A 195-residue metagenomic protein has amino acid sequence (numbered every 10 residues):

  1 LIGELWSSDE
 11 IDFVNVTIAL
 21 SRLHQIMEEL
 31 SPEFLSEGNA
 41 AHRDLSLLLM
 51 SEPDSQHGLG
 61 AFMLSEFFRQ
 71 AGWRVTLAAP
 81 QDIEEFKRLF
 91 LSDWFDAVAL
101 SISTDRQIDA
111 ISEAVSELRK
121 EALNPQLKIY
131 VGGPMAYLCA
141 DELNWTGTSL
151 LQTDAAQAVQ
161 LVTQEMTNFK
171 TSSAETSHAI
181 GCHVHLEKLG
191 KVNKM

Functional and structural regions predicted by a protein language model:
L1-L35: Long amphipathic alpha-helical segments
L45-L47, V98: Conserved hydrophobic helix-helix packing surfaces used for dimerization/oligomerization
E52-H57: Short coil/turn segments
F62-T76: Short helix-loop-beta junction
F67, I83-A140: Cofactor-cradling patches in redox/metallo enzymes
L77-A78, V131: A structural preference for short, hydrophobic beta-strand core positions in alpha/beta folds
C139-G147: Catalytic cores of alpha/beta
T146-M195: C-terminal functional extensions of proteins
